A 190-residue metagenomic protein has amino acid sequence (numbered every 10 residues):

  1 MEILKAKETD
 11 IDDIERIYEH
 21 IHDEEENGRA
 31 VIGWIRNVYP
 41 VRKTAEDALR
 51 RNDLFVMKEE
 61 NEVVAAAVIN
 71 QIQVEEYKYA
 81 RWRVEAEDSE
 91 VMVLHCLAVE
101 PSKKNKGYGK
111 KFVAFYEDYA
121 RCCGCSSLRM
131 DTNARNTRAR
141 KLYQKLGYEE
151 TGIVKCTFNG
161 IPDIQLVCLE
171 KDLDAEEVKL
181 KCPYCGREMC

Functional and structural regions predicted by a protein language model:
E2-R16: A short beta-loop-alpha structural element at the N-terminal edge of CoA-dependent acyl/N-acetyltransferase catalytic
E15, D23-T44: Conserved GNAT-fold acetyl-CoA-binding loop/helix
K43-V56, I72-E76, V93: A short helix-loop-beta-strand connector motif used in the catalytic cores of GNAT acetyltransferases and, in some
D53-A67: Conserved beta-hairpin
V68-C96, K104, T157-P162: Conserved acyl-donor/pantetheine-binding loop and adjacent beta-alpha core of acyl/acetyltransferases and related
A86-E87, N133-N136, K145-L146, C156-C190: C-terminal "cap" of GNAT-fold acetyltransferases
V99, N105-D118, K141, K145: Conserved acetyl-CoA-binding loop-helix of GNAT-fold acetyltransferases
V113, A120-D131: Conserved GNAT acetyl-CoA-binding A-motif
